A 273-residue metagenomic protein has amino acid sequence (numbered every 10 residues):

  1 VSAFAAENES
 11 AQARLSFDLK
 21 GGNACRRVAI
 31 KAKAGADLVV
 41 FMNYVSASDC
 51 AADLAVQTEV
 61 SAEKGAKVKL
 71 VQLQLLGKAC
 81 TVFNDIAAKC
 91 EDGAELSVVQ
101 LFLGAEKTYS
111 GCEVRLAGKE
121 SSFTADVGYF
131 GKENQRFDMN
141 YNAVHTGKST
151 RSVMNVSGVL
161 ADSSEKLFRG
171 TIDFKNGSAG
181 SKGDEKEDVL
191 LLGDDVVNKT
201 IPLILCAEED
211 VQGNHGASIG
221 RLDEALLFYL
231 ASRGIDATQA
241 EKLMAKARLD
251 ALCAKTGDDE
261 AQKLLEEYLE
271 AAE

Functional and structural regions predicted by a protein language model:
S2-F228, S232-I235, T256-E273: Conserved beta-strand/loop scaffold segments within soluble protein domains that form the structured core and edges
L227-A251: Extended amphipathic alpha-helical segments enriched in small hydrophobics
